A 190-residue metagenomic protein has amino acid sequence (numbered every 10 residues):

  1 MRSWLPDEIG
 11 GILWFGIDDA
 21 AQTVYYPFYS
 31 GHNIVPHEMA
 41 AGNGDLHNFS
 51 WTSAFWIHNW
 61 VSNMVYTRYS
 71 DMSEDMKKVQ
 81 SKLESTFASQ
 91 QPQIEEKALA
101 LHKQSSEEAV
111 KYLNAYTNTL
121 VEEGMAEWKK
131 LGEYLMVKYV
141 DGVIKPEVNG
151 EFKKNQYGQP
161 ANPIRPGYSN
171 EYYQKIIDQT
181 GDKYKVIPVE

Functional and structural regions predicted by a protein language model:
M1-E190: C-terminus-biased signal that marks the final domain/tail of proteins
